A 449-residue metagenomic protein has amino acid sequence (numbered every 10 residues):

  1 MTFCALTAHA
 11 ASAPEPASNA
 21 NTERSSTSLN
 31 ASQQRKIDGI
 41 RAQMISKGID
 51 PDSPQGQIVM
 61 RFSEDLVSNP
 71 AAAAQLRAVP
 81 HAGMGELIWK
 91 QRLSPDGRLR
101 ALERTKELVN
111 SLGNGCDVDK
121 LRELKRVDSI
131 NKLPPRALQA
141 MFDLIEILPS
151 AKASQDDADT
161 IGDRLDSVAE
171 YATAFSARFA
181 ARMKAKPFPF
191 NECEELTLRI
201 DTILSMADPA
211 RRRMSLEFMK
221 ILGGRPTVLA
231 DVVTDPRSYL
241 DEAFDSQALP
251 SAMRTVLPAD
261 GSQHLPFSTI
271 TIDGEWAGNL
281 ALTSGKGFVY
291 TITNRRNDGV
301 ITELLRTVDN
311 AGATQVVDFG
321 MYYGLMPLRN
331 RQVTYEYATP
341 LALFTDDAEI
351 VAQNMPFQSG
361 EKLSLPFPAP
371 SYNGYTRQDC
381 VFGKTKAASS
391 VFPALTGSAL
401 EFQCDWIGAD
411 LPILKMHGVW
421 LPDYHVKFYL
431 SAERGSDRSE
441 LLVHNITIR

Functional and structural regions predicted by a protein language model:
M1-A5: Bacterial N-terminal signal peptides
L6-S12: Sec/Tat signal peptide C-region and signal peptidase I cleavage site
S12-L124, A230-D309: N-terminal Sec/ER secretory leader and immediately downstream segment of secreted/extracellular precursors
E15-N19, S176-A243: A cross-kingdom marker for long, charged
A31, R35, L99, E103 (+9 more regions): Extended alpha-helical interaction scaffolds
E107-P187: Extended amphipathic alpha-helical interaction segments
L108-N110, N114-V127, L133, L280 (+1 more regions): Contiguous hydrophobic, core-forming segments of folded domains
V228-L328, S364-R449: Acidic, serine/threonine-rich low-complexity disordered tracts
